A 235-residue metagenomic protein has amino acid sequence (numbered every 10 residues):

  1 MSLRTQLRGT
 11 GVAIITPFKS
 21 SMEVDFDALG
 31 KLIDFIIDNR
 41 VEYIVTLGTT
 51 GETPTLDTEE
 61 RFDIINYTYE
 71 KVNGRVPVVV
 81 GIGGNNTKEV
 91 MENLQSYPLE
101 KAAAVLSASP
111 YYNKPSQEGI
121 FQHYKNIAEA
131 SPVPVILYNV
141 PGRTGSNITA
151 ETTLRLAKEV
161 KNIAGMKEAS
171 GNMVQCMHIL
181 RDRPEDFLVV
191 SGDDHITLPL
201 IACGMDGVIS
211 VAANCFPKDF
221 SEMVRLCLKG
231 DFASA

Functional and structural regions predicted by a protein language model:
S2-V12, T16-G145, R155: Active-site beta->alpha loop and helix N-cap motifs at the rims of alpha/beta catalytic domains
E129-A130, R143-S234: Catalytic alpha/beta core domains of metabolic enzymes, predominantly
